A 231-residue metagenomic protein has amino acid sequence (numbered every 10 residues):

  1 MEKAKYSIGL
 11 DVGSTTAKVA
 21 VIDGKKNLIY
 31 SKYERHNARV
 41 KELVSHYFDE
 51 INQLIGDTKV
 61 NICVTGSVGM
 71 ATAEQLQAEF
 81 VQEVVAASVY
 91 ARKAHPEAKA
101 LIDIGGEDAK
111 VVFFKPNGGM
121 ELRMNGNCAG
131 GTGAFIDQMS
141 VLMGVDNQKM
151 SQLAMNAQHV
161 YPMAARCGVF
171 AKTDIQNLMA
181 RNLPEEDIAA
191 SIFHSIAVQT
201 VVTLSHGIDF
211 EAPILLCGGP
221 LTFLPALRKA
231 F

Functional and structural regions predicted by a protein language model:
A4-E42, H46, M120-L122, G126: Short glycine-rich, Thr/Ser-proximal phosphate-binding strand/loop in the N-terminal lobe of ATP-dependent enzymes
K5-D11, N61-C63, K99-I102: Short glycine-aspartate micro-motif
Y33-H36, N52-V85, F113, M120-E121: Short beta-strand-loop/turn "lid" adjacent to the catalytic site in phosphate-handling enzymes
Y47-V60, T200-A212: Phosphate/pyrophosphate-binding loops at sites that engage ATP/ADP/AMP, CoA/4′-phosphopantetheine, polyphosphate
V68, S205-F231: Glycine-rich phosphate-binding loops at beta-strand->alpha-helix junctions
G118-H159: Glycine-rich phosphate-binding loop plus the immediately following alpha-helix
A171-L204: Adenine-nucleotide phosphate-binding core of ATP-dependent small-molecule kinases
